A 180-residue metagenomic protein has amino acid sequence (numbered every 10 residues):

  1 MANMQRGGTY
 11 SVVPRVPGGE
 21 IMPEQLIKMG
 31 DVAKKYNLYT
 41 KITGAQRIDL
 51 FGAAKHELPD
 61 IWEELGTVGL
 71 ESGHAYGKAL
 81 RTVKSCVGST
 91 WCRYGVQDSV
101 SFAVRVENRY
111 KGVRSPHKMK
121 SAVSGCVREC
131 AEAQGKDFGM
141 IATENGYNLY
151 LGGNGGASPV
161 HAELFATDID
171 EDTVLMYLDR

Functional and structural regions predicted by a protein language model:
M1, G8, G52, G77 (+1 more regions): Glycine-centered flexibility motif
M1-R6, N37-I42, N154-G155: Short, flexible, solvent-exposed loop/turn segments with mixed acidic/basic and small polar residues
R6-V12: Gly-rich Lys/Arg/Thr-decorated short loops/hinges at beta-loop-alpha junctions or inter-strand turns that position
V12-E144: Small-residue-enriched alpha-helical segments and adjacent helix-cap loops that form tight helix-helix packing
G125, E129, Q134-R180: Mobile "lid/hinge" segments at catalytic clefts and subdomain interfaces of large enzymes
